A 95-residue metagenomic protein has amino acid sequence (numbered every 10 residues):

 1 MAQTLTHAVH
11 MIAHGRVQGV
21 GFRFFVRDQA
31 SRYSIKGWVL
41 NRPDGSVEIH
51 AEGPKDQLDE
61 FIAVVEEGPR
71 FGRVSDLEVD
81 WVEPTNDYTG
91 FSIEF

Functional and structural regions predicted by a protein language model:
M1-F95: Intrinsically disordered, low-complexity, mixed-charge
